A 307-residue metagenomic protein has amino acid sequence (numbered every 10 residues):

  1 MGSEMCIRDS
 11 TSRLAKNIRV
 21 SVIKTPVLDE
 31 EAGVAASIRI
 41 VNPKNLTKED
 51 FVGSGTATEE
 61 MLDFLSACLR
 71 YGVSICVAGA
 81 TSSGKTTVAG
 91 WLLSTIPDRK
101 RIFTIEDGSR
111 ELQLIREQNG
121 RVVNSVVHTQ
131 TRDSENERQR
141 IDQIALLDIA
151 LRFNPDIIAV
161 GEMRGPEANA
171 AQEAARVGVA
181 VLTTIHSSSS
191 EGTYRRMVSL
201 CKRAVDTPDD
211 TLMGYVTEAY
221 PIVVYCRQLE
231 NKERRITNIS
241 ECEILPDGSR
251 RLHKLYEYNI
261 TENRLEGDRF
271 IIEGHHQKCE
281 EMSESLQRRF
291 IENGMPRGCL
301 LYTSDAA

Functional and structural regions predicted by a protein language model:
M1-S10, Y302-A307: Conserved small/polar residues in nucleotide/adenosyl-binding loops
S10-L28: PAS-family sensory/regulatory modules and their coupling/dimerization elements
S21, D29-A78: Glycine-rich adenosyl-nucleotide cofactor-binding module
S74-I75, L93-T217, R227: Switch/coupling sub-region of P-loop NTPases
T81: The conserved Walker
K85: Conserved lysine of the Walker
V88: Hydrophobic positions on the alpha1 helix immediately C-terminal to the Walker A/P-loop
N238-S304: NTP-binding/hydrolysis catalytic cores, primarily Walker-type P-loop NTPases
